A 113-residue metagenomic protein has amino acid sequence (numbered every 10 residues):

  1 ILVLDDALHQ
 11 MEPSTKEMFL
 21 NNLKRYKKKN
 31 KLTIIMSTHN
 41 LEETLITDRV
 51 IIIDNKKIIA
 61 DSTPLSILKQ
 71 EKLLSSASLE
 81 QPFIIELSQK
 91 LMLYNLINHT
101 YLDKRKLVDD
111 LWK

Functional and structural regions predicted by a protein language model:
D6-A7: Walker B catalytic motif
P13-T15: Helix N-cap at the start of a conserved alpha-helix in ABC-type nucleotide-binding domains
M18-Y26, E43: Conserved helical "switch/dimer-interface" subregion of ABC/ABC-like ATPase nucleotide-binding domains
K31-S37: Conserved H-loop
N40-I46: Conserved H-loop
N55-K56: Conserved ABC ATPase "signature" C-loop
D61-S62: ABC ATPase "signature
L74-K113: ABC ATPase nucleotide-binding domains
